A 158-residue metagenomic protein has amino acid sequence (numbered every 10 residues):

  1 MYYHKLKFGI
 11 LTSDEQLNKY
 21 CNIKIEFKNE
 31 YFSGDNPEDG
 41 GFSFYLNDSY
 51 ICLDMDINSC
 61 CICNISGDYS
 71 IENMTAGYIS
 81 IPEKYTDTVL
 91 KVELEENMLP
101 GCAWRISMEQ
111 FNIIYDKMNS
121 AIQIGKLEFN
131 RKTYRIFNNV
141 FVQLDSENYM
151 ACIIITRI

Functional and structural regions predicted by a protein language model:
M1-P37, L53, N64-N119: Intrinsic disorder/low-complexity detector
F32, S43, L53-D56, M150: An acidic, charge-biased composition feature
G34-Y50, R131-N138: A cross-kingdom feature marking solvent-exposed beta-strand/loop segments within repeated, beta-rich binding/scaffold
Y45-N47, D116, E147: Solvent-exposed loop and beta-edge segments used for protein-protein assembly and interaction
N58-S59, E147: Residue-level recognition of short loop/turn positions
S66-G67, K126, I155: Residue-level recognition of conserved beta-strand positions in structured domain cores
F129-I158: Mixed-charge, glycine-accented linear interaction segment located at domain edges/termini
